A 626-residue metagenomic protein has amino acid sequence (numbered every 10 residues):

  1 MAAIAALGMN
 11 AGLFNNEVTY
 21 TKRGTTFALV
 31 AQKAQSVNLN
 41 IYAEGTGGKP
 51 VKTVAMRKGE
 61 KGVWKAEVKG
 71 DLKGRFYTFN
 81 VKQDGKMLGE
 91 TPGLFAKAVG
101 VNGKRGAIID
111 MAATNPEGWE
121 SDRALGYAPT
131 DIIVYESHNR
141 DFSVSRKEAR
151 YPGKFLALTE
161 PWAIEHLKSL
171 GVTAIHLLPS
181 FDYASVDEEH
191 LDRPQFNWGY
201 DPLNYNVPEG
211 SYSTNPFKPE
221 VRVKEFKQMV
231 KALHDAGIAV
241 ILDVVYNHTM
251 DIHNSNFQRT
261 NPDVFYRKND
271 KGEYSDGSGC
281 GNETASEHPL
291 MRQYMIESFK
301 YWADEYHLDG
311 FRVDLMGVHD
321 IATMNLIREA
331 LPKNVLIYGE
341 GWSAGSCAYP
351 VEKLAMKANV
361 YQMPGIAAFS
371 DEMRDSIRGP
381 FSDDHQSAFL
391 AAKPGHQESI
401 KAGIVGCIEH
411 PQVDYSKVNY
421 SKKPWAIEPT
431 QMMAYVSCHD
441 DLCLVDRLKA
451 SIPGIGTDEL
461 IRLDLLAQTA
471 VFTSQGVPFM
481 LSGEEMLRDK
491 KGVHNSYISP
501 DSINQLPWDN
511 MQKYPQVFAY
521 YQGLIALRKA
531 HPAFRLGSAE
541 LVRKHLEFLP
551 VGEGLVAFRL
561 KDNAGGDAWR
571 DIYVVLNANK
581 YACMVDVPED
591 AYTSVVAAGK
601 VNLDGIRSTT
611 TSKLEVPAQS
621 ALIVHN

Functional and structural regions predicted by a protein language model:
A3-K22, K58-E136, D141-P152: The feature marks proteins involved in alpha-glucan
R23-F27: Structural beta-strand segments of beta-rich domains
A31, K73-Y77, I606-N626: C-terminal beta-strand-rich structural cap/linker in extracellular carbohydrate-active enzymes
A31-S36, N579-K580, E589-A591: Short proline/glycine-enriched turn/loop motifs at strand-loop junctions of beta-rich domains
G100-N102, G106-I109, A113, R328-L487 (+6 more regions): Conserved alpha/beta catalytic core and glycan-binding cleft of carbohydrate-active enzymes
H138-Y306, M316-P332, L336-G339, C347-A348 (+1 more regions): Substrate-binding/active-site clefts of carbohydrate-active enzymes
S416-S421, G476-V493, I503-I572: Glycan-recognition and catalytic regions of carbohydrate-active enzymes
L460, T473, L506, L524-A526 (+3 more regions): C-terminal accessory region downstream of the catalytic core in glycan-modifying enzymes
